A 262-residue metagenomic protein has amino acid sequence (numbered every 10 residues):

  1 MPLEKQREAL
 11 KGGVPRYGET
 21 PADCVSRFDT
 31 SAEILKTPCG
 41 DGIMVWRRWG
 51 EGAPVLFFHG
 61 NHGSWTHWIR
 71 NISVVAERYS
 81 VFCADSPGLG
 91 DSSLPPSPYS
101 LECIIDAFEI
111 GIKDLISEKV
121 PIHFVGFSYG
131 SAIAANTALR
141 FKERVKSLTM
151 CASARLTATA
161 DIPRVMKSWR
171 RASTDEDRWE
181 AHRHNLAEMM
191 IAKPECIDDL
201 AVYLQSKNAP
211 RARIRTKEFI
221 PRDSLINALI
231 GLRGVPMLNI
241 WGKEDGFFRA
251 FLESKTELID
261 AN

Functional and structural regions predicted by a protein language model:
M1-V55, E77-Y79, K119, N262: Alpha/beta-hydrolase fold catalytic core
C39, F82-G126: Active-site loop/oxyanion-hole signature of alpha/beta-hydrolase fold enzymes
V45-D91: Conserved HGGG/HGGXW glycine-rich cap/lid loop of the alpha/beta-hydrolase fold
H59-N61, G126-S131: Conserved alpha/beta-hydrolase "nucleophile elbow" surrounding the catalytic nucleophile
H67-I69, S92-P98, A160-I162, A250-F251: Conserved catalytic-core motifs of eukaryotic protein kinase domains, centered on the activation segment
A132-L139, K146-E176: Flexible "cap/lid" loop of the alpha/beta hydrolase fold
T159, E176-G234: Conserved alpha/beta-hydrolase catalytic His-Asp/Glu region
L238-N262: Conserved loop-alpha-helix segment in the C-terminal half of the alpha/beta-hydrolase fold that carries the catalytic
